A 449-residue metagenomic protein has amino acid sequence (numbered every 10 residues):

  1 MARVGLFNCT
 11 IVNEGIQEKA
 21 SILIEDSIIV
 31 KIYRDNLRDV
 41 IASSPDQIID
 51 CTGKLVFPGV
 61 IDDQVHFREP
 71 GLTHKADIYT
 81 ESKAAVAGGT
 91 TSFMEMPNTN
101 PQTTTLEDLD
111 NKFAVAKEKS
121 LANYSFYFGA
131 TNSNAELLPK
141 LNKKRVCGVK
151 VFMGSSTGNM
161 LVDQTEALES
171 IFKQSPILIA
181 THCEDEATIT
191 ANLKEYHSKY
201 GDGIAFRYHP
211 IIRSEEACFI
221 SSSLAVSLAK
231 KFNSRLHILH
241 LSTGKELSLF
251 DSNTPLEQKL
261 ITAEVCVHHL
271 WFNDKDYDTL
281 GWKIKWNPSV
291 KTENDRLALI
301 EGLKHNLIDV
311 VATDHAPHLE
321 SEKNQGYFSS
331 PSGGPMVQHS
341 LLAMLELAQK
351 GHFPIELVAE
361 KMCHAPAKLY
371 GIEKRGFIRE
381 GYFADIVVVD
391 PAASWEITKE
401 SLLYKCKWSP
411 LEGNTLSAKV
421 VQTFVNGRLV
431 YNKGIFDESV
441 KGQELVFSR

Functional and structural regions predicted by a protein language model:
A2-V4, I11-P58: Histidine-rich, glycine-flanked metal-binding segment
C9, I22, S27, G53 (+15 more regions): Divalent metal-coordination and catalytic microenvironments
T52-K119: Metal-associated gating/positioning segment near the N- to mid-region
H66-K75, T91-L106, F126-L137, F152-D163 (+3 more regions): Divalent metal-binding segments
A114-A130: A glycine-rich helix N-cap at a beta->alpha junction
E136-V311: Histidine/acidic residue-rich metal-binding segments in metalloenzymes
G203-L224, L228-N233, K283, K304-H305 (+2 more regions): His/Asp/Glu-enriched, well-ordered alpha-helical/loop segment that forms or immediately abuts the divalent-metal
G326, E380-V446: C-terminal cap of metal-dependent C-N hydrolases
